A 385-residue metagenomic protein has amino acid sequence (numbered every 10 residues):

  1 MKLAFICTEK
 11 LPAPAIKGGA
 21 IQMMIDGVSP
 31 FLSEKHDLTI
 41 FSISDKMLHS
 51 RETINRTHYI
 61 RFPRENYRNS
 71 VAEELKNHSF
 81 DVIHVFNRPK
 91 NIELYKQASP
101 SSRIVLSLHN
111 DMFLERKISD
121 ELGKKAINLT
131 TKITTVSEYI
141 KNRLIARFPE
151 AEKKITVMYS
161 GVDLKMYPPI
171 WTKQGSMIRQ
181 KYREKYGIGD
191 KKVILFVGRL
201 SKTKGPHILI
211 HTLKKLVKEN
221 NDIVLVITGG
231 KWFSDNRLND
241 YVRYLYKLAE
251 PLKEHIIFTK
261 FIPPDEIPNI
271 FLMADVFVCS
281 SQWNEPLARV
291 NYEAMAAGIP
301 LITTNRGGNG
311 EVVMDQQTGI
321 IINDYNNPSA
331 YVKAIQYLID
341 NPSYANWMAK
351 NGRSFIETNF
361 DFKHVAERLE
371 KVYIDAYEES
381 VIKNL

Functional and structural regions predicted by a protein language model:
A4-I6, T134, M177-R179, R183 (+3 more regions): Conserved donor-binding/catalytic core segment of Leloir-type glycosyltransferases
E9-A15, M23-E65: N-terminal strand-loop element at the rim of the active site of nucleotide-sugar-dependent glycosyltransferases
V85-N91, L108: Short His-centered aromatic/hydrophobic patch
G229, N239-I262: Nucleotide-activated donor-binding/catalytic signature segment of Leloir-type glycosyltransferases, i.e., the conserved
F261, N269-A274: Short alpha-helical donor nucleotide-sugar binding micro-motif in glycosyltransferases
L272-P286, I299: Acidic donor-binding loop of glycosyltransferase active sites
P300-T303, V313: Short hydrophobic beta-strand element within catalytic cores of glycosyltransferases and related nucleotide-activated
G310-Q336, S343-W347: Change "using UDP/GDP/dTDP sugars" to "using nucleotide sugars
